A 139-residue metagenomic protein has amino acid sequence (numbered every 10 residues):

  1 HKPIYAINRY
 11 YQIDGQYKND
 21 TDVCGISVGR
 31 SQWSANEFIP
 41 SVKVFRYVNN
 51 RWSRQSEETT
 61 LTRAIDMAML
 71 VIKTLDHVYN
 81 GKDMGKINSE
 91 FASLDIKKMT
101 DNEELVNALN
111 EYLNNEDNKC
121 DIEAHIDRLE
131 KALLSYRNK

Functional and structural regions predicted by a protein language model:
H1-I26: N-terminal "first-domain core" detector
V23-E58, Y79-T100: A short, structured beta-strand/loop element
Q55-T62, D117: Conserved aromatic-histidine-acidic binding/catalytic patches
T62-K73: Elongated alpha-helical scaffolds
L75-K82, L133, R137: Long, hydrophobic, amphipathic alpha-helical segments used as structural scaffolds
I87-S135: Charged/polar low-complexity intrinsically disordered segments, enriched in acidic residues
